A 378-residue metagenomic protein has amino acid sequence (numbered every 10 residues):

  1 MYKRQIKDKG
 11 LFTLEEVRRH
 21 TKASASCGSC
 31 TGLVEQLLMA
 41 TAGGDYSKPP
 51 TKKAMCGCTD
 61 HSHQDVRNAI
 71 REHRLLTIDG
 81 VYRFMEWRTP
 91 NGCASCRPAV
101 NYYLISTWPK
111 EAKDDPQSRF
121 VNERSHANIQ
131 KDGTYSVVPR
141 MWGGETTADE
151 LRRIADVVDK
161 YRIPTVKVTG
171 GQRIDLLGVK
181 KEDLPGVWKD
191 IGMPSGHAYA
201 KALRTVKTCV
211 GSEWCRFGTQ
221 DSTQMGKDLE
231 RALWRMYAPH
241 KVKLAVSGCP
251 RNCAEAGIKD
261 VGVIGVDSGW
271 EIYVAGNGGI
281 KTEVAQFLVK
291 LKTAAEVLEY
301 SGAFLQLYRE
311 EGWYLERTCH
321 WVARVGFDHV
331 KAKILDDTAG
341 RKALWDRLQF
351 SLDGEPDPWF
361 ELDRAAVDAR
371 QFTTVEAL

Functional and structural regions predicted by a protein language model:
M1-Q5: Conserved small/polar residues in nucleotide/adenosyl-binding loops
K7-S26, G44-T51, D79-P90, V166-K167 (+2 more regions): Immediate flanking context of iron-sulfur cluster ligation sites
F12-L14, R18-R19, S24-S136, D346-L378: Intrinsic disorder at enzyme termini
L14-E15, T77-G80, A94, A112-D114 (+6 more regions): Flexible, glycine/charged-enriched surface loops at secondary-structure junctions
K22, M39, G43, R71 (+10 more regions): Generic secondary-structure signature for well-ordered alpha-helical cores
L33, G57, S62, Y135-E271 (+1 more regions): Small-residue-enriched alpha-helical segments and adjacent helix-cap loops that form tight helix-helix packing
V34-L37, C209, K243-R251, T318-V330 (+1 more regions): A glycine-rich phosphate-binding loop feature that marks nucleotide/adenosyl-phosphate handling sites
G248, N252, G257-R317, K331: Mobile "lid/hinge" segments at catalytic clefts and subdomain interfaces of large enzymes
